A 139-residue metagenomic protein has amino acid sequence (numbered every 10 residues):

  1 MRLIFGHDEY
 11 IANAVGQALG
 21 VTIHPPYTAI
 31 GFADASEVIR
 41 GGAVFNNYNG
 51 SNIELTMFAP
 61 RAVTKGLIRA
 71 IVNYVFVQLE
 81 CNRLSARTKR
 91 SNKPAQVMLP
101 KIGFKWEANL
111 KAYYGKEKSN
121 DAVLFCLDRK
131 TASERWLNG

Functional and structural regions predicted by a protein language model:
M1-V21: Short amphipathic alpha-helix that is part of the acyltransferase structural core
G20-D34: A short helix-loop-beta-strand connector motif used in the catalytic cores of GNAT acetyltransferases and, in some
E37-N46: Conserved beta-strand in the GNAT
Y48-R61, R87: Conserved acetyl-CoA binding element of GNAT-fold acetyltransferases
V77-T88: Conserved GNAT acetyl-CoA-binding A-motif
A86-Q96: Conserved beta-strand-loop-alpha-helix junction that forms the acyl-donor binding cleft
M98-L99, F104: Conserved active-site tyrosine of GNAT-family acetyltransferases
K105-A122: Conserved catalytic-core motifs of GNAT/GCN5-like acyltransferases
